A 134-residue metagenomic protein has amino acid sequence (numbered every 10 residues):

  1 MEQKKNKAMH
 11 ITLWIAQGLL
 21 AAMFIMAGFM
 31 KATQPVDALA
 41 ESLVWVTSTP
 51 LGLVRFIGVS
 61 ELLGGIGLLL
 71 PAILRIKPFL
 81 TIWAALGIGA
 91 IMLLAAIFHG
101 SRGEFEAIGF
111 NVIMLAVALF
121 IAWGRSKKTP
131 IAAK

Functional and structural regions predicted by a protein language model:
M1-K134: Membrane-interface extramembranous regions
